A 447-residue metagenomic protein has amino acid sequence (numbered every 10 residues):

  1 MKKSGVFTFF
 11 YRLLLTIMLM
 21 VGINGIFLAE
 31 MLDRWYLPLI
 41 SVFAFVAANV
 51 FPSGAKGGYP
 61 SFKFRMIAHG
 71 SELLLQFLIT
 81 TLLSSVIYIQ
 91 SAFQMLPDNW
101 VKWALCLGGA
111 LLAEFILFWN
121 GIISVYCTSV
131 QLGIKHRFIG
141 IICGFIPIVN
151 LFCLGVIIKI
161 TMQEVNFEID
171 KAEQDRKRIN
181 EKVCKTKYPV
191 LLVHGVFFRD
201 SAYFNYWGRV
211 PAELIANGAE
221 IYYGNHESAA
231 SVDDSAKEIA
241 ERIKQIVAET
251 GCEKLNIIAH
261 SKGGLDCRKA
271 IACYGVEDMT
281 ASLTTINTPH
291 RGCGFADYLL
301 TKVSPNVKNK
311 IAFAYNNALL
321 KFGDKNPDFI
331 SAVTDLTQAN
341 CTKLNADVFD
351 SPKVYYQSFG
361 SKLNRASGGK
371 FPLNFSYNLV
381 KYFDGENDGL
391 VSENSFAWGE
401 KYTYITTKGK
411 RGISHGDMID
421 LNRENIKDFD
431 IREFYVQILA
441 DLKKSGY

Functional and structural regions predicted by a protein language model:
M1-Y203: Flexible, membrane-associating and regulatory peripheral segments of lipid-active enzymes
G5-Y11, I23-D33, H194, I221 (+1 more regions): Serine-dependent carboxylesterase/thioesterase catalytic core of lipase-like alpha/beta-hydrolase/SGNH enzymes
C106-G109, K135, I139-I142, D350-Y447: C-terminal catalytic-base region of ester-bond hydrolases, centering on the histidine of the charge-relay
L151-C153, R199-S201, D266, R291-F295 (+3 more regions): Short catalytic/ligand-binding loop motif for oxyanion handling, primarily in non-cytosolic enzymes, centered on
K182-K254: Active-site catalytic motif of lipid deacylating hydrolases and related acyltransferases
C184-K185, T250, G275-D278, V348-P352: Extracellular/periplasmic catalytic domains that process cell-envelope and extracellular macromolecules
L191, Y222, S282-T284, Q357-F359 (+1 more regions): Hydrophobic/aromatic beta-strand patches that form the interior of the parallel beta-sheet core in alpha/beta enzyme
L299-N387, V391: The alpha/beta-hydrolase serine catalytic core
